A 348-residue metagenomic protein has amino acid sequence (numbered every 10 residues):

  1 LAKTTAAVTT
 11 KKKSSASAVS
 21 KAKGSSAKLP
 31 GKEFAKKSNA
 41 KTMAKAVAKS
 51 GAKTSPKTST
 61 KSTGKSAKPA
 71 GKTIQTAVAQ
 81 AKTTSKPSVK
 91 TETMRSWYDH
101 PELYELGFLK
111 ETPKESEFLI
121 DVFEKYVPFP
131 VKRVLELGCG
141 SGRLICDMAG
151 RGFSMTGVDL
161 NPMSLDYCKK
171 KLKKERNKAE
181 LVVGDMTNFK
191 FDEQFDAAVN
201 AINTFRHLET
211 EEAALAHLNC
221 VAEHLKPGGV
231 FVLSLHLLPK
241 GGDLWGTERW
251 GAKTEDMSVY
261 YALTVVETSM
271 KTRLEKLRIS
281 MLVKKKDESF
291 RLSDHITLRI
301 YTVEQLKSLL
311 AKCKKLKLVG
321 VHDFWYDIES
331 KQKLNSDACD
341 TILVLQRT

Functional and structural regions predicted by a protein language model:
K82-K132: Conserved class I S-adenosyl-L-methionine
L135-G142: Class I SAM-dependent methyltransferase "Motif I" SAM/SAH-binding loop
R143-N188: Class I SAM-dependent methyltransferase SAM/SAH-binding core
K190-A197: A short acidic, Gly/Pro-enriched loop at the edge of an enzyme's catalytic core that lines a small-molecule cofactor
L215-P227: A short glycine-rich, Lys/Arg-flanked "PGG" loop and its adjoining helix->strand segment in the class I
G228-L235: Conserved beta-strand signature within the Rossmann-like core of class I S-adenosyl-L-methionine
L235-S308: SAM-dependent methyltransferase
T297-T348: C-terminal lobe and adjacent flexible extensions of AdoMet/dcAdoMet transferase-like proteins
